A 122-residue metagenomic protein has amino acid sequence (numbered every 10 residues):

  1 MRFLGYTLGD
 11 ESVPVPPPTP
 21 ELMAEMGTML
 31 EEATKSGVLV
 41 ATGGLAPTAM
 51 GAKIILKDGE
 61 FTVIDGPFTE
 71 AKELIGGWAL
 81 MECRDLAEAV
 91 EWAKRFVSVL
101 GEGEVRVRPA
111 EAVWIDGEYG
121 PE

Functional and structural regions predicted by a protein language model:
M1-E122: Conserved, structured core segments of small domains
